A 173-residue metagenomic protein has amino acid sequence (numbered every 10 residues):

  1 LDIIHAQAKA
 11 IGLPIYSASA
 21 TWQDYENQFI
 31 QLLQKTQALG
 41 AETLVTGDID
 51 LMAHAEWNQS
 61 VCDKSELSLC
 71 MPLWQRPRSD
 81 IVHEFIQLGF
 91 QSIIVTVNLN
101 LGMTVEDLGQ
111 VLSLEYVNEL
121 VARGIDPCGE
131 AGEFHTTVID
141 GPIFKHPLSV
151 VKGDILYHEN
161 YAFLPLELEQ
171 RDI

Functional and structural regions predicted by a protein language model:
L1-I173: Nucleotide-activated chemistry modules centered on ATP-dependent adenylation/adenylyltransferase
